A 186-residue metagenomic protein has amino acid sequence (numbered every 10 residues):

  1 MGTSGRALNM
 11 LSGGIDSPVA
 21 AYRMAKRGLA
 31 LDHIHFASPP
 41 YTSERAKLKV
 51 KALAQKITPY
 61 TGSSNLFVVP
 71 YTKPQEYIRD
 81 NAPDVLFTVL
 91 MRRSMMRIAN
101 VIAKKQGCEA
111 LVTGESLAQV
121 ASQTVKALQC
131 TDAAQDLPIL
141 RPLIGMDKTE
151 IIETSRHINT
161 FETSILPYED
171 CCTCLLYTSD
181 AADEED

Functional and structural regions predicted by a protein language model:
M1, Q75, D84-E153, H157-I158: Active-site adenylate/phosphate-handling loop in enzymes that bind or generate adenylated species
M1-L8, P18-S64, A133: RNA-binding accessory domains that recognize and position tRNA/RNA substrates
M10, I34-F36, V69-T72, T113-G114 (+2 more regions): Generic beta-strand/beta-sheet core signal
G14: Conserved G/P- and acidic residue-centered "switch" motifs that form tight phosphate/ATP-binding loops in soluble
A54-N81, D170: A conserved beta-strand->alpha-helix junction
L117-Q119, P167-L175: Small/polar glycine-rich anion-binding or flexible loop at a beta-alpha turn
N159-P167: A short alpha-helix-loop-beta-strand transition element characteristic of N-terminal alpha/beta dinucleotide-binding
Y177-D186: Single conserved hydrophobic/aromatic residue that forms the stacking wall/gate of nucleotide- or nucleobase-binding
